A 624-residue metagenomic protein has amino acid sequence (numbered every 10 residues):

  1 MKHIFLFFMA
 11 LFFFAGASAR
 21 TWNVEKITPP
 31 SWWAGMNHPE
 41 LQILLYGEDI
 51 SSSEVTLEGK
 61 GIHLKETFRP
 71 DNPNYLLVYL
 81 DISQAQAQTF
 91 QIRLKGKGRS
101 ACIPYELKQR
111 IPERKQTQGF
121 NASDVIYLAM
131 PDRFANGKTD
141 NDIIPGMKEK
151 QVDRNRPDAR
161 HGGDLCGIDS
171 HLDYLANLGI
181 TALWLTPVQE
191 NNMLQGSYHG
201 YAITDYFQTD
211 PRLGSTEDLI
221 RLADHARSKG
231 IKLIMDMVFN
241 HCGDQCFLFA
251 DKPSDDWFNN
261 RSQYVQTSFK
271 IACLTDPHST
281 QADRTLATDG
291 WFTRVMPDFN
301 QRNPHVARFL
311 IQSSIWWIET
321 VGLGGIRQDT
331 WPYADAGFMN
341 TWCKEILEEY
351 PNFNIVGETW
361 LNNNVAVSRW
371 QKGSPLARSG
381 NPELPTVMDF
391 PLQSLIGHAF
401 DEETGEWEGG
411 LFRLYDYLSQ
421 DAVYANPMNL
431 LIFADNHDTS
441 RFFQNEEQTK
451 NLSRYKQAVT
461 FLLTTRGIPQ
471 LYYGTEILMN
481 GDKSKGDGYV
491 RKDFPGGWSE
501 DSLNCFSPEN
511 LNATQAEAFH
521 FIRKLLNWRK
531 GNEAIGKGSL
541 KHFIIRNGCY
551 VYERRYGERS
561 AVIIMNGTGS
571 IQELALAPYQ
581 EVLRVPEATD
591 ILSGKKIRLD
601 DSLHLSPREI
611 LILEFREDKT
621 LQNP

Functional and structural regions predicted by a protein language model:
L6-F13: Bacterial N-terminal signal peptides
R20-S51, Q109: Beta-strand/beta-sandwich contexts
M36-T89, R93-K97: Immunoglobulin-like IPT/TIG beta-sandwich domains and homologous Ig-like subdomains
L107-L128, R133, G137: Low-complexity, Pro/Ser/Thr- and charge-rich linker/hinge segments at domain boundaries
F134-I315, T320, M339-E349, T359 (+4 more regions): Substrate-binding/active-site clefts of carbohydrate-active enzymes
G137-R156, R160, W360-L361, L395 (+4 more regions): Loop/helix patches that line or flank the sugar-binding groove of alpha-linked glycan CAZymes
A223, H241, S313-I315, E319-A425 (+6 more regions): Active-site-proximal helices and loops of the catalytic beta/alpha 8
L599-P624: C-terminal beta-strand-rich structural cap/linker in extracellular carbohydrate-active enzymes
